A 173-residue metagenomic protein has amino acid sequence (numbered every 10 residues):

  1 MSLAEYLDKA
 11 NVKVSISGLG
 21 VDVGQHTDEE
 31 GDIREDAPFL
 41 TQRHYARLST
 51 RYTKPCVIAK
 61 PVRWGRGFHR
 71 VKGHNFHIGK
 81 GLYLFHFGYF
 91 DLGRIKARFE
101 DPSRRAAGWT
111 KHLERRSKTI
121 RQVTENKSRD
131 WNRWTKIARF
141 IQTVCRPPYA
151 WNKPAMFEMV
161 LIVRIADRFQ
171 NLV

Functional and structural regions predicted by a protein language model:
M1-V173: Catalytic-site signature of metal-activated, phosphate-bearing donor transferases, centered on the GT-A/GT-A-like
